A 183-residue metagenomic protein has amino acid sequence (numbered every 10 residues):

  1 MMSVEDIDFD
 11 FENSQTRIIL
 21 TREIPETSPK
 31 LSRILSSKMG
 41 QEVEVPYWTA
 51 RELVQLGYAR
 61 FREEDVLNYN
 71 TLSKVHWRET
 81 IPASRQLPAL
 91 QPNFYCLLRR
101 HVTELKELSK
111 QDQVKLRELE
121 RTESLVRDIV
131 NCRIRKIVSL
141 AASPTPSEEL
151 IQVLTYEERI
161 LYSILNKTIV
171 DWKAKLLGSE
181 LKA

Functional and structural regions predicted by a protein language model:
M1-E26, K30: N-terminal, Lys/Arg-enriched amphipathic/low-complexity engagement segments that precede the first folded domain
M1-M2, P25-T27, Q41-E44, L108 (+1 more regions): Short amphipathic alpha-helical surface micro-motifs
V4-D8, V66-A183: Charge/polar-rich, low-complexity and marginally structured segments
I18-L20, V45, F61, L98 (+1 more regions): Generic structural hydrophobic/aromatic packing signal, biased to beta-strands
R22-I24, K38-G40, L105, K115-L116: A short linear-motif detector with a strong N-terminal bias
I24-N68: Compact, well-ordered interaction domains used in eukaryotic information-processing assemblies
